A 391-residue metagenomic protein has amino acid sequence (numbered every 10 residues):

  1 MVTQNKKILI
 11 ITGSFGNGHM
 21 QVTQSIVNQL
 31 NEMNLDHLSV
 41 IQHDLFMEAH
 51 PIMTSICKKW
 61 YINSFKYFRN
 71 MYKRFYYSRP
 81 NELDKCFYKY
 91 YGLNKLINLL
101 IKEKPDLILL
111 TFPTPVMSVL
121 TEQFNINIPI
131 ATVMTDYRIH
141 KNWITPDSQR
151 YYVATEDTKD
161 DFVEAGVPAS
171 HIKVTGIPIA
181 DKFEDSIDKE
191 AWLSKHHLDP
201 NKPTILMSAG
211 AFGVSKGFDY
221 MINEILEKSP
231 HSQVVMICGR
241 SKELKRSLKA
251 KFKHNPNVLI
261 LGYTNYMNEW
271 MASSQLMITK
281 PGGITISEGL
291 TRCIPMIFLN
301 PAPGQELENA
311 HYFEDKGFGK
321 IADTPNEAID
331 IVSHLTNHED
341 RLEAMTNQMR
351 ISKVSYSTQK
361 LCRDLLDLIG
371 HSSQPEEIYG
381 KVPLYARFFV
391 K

Functional and structural regions predicted by a protein language model:
S25-I101: Conserved N-terminal ligand/cofactor-binding loop architecture of enzyme catalytic domains
F124-D185: Active-site-proximal region of nucleotide-activated glycan assembly enzymes, centered on histidine/acidic-rich loops
D185-L198: A short helix/loop element that forms part of the nucleotide-sugar donor recognition site in Leloir-type
D199-S273: Donor-nucleotide binding loops and adjacent catalytic segments primarily of GT-B fold Leloir glycosyltransferases
A272-G282: Acidic donor-binding loop of glycosyltransferase active sites
S274-Q275, C293-P295: A short alpha->beta transition loop at the rim of the catalytic pocket in nucleotide-sugar-dependent
D315-G317, T324-D340: C-terminal "capping" alpha-helix adjacent to the active site of nucleotide-linked donor transferases in cell-envelope
R341-K391: C-terminal amphipathic helix plus adjacent low-complexity, charged tail appended to glycosyltransferase catalytic
